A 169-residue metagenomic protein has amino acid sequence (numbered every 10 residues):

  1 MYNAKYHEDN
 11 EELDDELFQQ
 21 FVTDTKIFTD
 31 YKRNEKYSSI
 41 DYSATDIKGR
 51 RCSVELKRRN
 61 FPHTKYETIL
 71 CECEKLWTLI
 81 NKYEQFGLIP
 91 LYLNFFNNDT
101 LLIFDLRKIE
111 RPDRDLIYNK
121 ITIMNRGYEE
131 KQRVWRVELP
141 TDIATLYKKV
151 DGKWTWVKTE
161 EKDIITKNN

Functional and structural regions predicted by a protein language model:
M1-K36: Acidic-basic catalytic patches of nuclease active cores, encompassing PD-(D/E)XK and other metal-cofactor nuclease
Y2-E8, K57-L102: Catalytic cores of nucleic-acid endonucleases
T23-F28, Y83-P90, R111-D115: Structural alpha-beta junctions
R33-N34, S43-D46, K82-E84: Short, conserved, surface-exposed binding loops centered on an aromatic residue
K36-S39, N98-T100: Short acidic/glycine-enriched loop/turn segments that link adjacent beta-strands
Y37-S39, G49-S53, Q85-G87: Short connector loops at helix/strand junctions that flank enzyme active sites, especially segments positioning acidic
Y42-A44, K48-P62: Conserved catalytic cores of phosphodiester-cleaving nucleases, focusing on short active-site segments
K48, F95-N169: Non-catalytic C-terminal interaction segments of nucleic acid-processing enzymes
